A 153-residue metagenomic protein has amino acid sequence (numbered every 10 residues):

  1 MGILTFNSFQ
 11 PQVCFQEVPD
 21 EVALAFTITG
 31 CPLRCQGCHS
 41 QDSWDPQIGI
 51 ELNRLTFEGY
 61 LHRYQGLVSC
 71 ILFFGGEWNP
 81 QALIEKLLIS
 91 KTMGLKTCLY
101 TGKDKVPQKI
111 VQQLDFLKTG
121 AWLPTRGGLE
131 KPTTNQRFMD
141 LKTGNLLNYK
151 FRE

Functional and structural regions predicted by a protein language model:
M1-T27, S40-P46: N-terminal [4Fe-4S]-dependent radical SAM core
T27-R34: Short pre-active-site segment immediately N-terminal to redox-active cysteine/selenocysteine motifs in thiol-based
S40-L55, Y64-P80, G94-V106, F116-L141: Core AdoMet radical
R54-H62, I84-L88: Amphipathic, non-transmembrane alpha-helical secondary structure
A82-I89, K109-Q113: A short acidic, amphipathic alpha-helical/loop segment
K142-E153: Charged phosphate-binding loop/patch that engages nucleotide di/tri-phosphates or the phosphate backbone of nucleic
